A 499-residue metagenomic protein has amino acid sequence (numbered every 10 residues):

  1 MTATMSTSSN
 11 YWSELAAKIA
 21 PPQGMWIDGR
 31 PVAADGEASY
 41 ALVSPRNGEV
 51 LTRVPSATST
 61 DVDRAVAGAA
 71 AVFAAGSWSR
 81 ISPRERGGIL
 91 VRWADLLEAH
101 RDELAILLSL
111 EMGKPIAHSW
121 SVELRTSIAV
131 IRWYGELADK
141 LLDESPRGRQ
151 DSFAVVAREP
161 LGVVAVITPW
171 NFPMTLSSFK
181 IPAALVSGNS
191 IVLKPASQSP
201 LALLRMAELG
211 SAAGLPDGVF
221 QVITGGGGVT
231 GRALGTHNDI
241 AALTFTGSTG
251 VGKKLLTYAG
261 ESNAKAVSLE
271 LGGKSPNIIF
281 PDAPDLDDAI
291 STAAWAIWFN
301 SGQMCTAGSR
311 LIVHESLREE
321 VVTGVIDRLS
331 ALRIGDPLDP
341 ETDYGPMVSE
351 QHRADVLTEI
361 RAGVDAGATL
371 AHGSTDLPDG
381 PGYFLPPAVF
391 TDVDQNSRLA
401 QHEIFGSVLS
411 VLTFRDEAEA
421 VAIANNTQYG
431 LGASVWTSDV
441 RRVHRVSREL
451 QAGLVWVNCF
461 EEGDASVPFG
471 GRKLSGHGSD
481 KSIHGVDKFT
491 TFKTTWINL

Functional and structural regions predicted by a protein language model:
M1-V54, G88-R92, K140-I167, S268-L271 (+1 more regions): Terminal low-complexity tails and localization/encapsulation signals of metabolic enzymes
T2, E49-T52, I240, I278 (+4 more regions): Conserved C-terminal structural/oligomerization subdomain of aldehyde/semialdehyde dehydrogenase
G48, R86, L108, I131 (+9 more regions): Residue-level signal for inorganic ion chemistry
E49-L141: Glycine-rich loop-to-alpha-helix module at the N-terminal edge of alpha/beta enzyme cores
L51-A57, A74-W78, V166, N277-P281 (+5 more regions): Short, well-ordered beta-strand elements within core beta-sheets of diverse protein domains
L142-D288, F414: Rossmann-like NAD(P) dinucleotide-binding subdomain of oxidoreductase/dehydrogenase enzymes
S190-V192, L370, L454: A short hydrophobic/small-residue beta-strand
A242, G250-D394, V457: ALDH superfamily catalytic-core signature
